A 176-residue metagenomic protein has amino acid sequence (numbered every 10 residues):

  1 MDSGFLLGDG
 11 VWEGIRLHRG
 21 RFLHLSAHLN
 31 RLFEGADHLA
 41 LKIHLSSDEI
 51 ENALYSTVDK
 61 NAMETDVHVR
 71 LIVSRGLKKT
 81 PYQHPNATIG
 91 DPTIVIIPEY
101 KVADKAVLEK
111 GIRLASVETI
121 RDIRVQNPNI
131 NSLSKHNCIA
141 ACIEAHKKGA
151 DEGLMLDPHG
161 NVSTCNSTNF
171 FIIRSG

Functional and structural regions predicted by a protein language model:
M1-L154, P158-H159: Conserved alpha/beta cores of soluble small-molecule-handling proteins
G153-L154, N161-G176: Glycine- and Gly-Pro-enriched alpha-helical subdomains that act as flexible, kink-prone "lid/hinge" or packing modules
